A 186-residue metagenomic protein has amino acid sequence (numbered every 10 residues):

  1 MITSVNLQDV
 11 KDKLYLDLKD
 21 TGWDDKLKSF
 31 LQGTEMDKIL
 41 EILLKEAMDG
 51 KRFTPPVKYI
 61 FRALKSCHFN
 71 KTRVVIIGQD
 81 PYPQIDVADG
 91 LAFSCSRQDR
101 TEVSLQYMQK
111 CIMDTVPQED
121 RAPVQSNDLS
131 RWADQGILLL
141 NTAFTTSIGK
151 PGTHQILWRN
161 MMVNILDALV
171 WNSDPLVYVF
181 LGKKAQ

Functional and structural regions predicted by a protein language model:
M1-L16, D20, D167-V170: Class I S-adenosyl-L-methionine
T21-Q186: A polyanion-binding, active-site-adjacent surface
